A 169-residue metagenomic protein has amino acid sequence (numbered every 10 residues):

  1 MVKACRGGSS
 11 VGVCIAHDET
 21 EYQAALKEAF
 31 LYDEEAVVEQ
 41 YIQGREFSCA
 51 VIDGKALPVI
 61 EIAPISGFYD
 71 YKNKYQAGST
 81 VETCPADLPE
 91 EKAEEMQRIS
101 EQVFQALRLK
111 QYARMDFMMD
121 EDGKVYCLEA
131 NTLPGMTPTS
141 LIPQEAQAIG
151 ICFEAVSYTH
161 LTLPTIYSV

Functional and structural regions predicted by a protein language model:
M1-A16: Conserved anion/nucleotide-ligand pocket segment
G7, E21, L141: Residue-level recognition of oxygen-bearing side chains
H17-R98, M119, K124-Y126: Phosphate-binding site of ATP-dependent enzymes
Q40, A50-V51, F104-M136, A146: Conserved metal-phosphate-binding beta-hairpin within the catalytic cores of diverse ATP-dependent phosphoryl-transfer
F68-Y69, T137-Q144: A short, polar/charged loop-to-alpha-helix boundary motif
L141, I149-L161: Generic C-terminus detector
H160-V169: Single conserved hydrophobic/aromatic residue that forms the stacking wall/gate of nucleotide- or nucleobase-binding
